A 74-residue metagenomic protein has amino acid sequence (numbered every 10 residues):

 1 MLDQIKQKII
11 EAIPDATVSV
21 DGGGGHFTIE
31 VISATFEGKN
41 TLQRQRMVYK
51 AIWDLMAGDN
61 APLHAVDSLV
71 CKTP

Functional and structural regions predicted by a protein language model:
M1-A16: N-proximal, solvent-exposed amphipathic alpha-helical segments enriched in charged/polar residues
D3, Q7, L42, R46-K50: Short, well-ordered alpha-helical segments
I9-E11, V20, N60: Sterically constrained small-residue positions within well-ordered secondary structures of folded domains
I13-T28, I32: Short edge beta-strands and adjacent turn/loop segments
E30-Q45: A short interface-forming secondary-structure element
Q45-P74: C-terminal structural segments of small proteins and small subunits
